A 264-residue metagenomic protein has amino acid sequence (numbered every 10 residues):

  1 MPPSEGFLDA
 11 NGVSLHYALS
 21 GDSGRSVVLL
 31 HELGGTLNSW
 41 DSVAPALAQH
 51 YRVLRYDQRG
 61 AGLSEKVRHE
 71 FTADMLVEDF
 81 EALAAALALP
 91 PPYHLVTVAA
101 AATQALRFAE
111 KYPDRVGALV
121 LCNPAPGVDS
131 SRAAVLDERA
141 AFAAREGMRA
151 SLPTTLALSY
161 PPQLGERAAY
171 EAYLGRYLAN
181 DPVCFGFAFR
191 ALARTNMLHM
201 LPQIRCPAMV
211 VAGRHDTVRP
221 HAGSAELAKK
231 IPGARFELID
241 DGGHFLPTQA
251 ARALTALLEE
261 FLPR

Functional and structural regions predicted by a protein language model:
D9, V13-K66: Conserved HGGG/HGGXW glycine-rich cap/lid loop of the alpha/beta-hydrolase fold
S42-A48, L54-A100, A256: Active-site loop/oxyanion-hole signature of alpha/beta-hydrolase fold enzymes
L106-K111, V116-E146: Flexible "cap/lid" loop of the alpha/beta hydrolase fold
S130-A134, E146-P202: Conserved alpha/beta-hydrolase catalytic His-Asp/Glu region
I204, V210-A212: Short beta-strand/loop motif that positions the catalytic acidic residue of the alpha/beta-hydrolase fold
R214-R219: Acidic catalytic loop of the alpha/beta-hydrolase fold
A225-F245: Catalytic histidine neighborhood in serine/cysteine hydrolases with alpha/beta-hydrolase-type architecture
G242-T255: Catalytic histidine-centered segment of alpha/beta-hydrolase-like enzymes
